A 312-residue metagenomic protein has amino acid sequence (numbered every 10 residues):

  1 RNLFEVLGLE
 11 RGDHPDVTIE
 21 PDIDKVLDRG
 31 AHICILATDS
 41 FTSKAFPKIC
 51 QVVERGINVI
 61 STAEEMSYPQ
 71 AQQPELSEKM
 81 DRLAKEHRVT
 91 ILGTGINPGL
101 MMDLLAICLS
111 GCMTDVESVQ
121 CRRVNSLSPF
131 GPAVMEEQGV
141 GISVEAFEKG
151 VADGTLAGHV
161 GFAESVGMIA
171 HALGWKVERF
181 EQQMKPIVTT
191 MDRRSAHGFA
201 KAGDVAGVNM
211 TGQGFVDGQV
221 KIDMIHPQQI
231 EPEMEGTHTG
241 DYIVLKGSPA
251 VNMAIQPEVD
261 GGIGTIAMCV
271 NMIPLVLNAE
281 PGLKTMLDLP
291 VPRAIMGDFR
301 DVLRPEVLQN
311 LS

Functional and structural regions predicted by a protein language model:
R1-R55, L275: N-terminal glycine-/serine-/threonine-rich beta1-alpha1-beta2 phosphate-ribose binding loop of Rossmann-like
P21, R29, P47, E75 (+7 more regions): Conserved active-site and cofactor/substrate-binding residues in soluble primary-metabolism enzymes
D39, I57, A63-S67, I96-N97 (+1 more regions): Short, ordered loop/turn segments at secondary-structure junctions
K44-F46, C50, E54-R55, A63-T90: Rossmann-fold NAD(P)-binding glycine/threonine-rich loop
L100-G111: Alpha-helical support elements that line or immediately flank enzyme active sites and cofactor-binding pockets
S110-D241, N271: Active-site-lining helix/loop region of Rossmann-like oxidoreductase modules
R194-S312: C-terminal active-site/capping subdomain that shapes the small-molecule cofactor and substrate pocket of enzyme
